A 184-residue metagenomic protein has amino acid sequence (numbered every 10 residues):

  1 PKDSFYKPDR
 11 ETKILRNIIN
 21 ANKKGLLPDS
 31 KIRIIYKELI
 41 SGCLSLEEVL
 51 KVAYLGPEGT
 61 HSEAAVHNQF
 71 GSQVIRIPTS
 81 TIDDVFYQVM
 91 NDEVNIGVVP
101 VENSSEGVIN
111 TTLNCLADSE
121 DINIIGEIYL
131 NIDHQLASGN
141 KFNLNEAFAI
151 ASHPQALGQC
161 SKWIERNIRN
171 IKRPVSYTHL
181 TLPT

Functional and structural regions predicted by a protein language model:
P1-L180, T184: Domain-level signature for soluble enzymes in the chorismate/prephenate branch of the shikimate pathway
